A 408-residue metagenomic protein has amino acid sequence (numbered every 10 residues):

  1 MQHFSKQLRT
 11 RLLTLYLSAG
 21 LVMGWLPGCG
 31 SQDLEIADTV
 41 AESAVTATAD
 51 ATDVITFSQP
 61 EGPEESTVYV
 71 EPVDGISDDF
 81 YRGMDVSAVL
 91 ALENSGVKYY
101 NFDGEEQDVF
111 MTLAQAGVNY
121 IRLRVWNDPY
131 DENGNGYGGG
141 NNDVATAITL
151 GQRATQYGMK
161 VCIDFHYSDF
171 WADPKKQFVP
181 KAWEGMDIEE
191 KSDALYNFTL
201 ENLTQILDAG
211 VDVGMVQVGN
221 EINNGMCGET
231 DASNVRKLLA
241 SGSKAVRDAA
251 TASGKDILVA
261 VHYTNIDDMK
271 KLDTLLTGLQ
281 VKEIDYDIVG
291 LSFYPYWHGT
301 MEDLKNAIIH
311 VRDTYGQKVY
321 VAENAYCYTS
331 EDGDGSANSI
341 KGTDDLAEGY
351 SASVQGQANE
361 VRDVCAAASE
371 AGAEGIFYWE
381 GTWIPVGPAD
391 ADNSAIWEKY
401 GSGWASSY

Functional and structural regions predicted by a protein language model:
T14-W25: Bacterial N-terminal signal peptides
G24-Q59: Bacterial Sec-dependent N-terminal signal peptides
I55-T149, R153-T155, S168-A194, G290 (+1 more regions): N-terminal substrate-binding region of glycoside hydrolase catalytic domains
V68-P72, N306, H310, T329-G342 (+4 more regions): Aromatic-rich peripheral "rim/lid" segments of glycoside hydrolase catalytic domains that contact and position glycan
F80-V86, I121-L123, V161-F165, G214-V218 (+4 more regions): Hydrophobic faces of well-ordered beta-strands that scaffold small-molecule active sites in alpha/beta enzyme cores
G96-A114, L195-Q205, M269-Q280, A358-V364: Short, acidic/polar
Q107-F110, T251-L258, D273-D345, R362-E374: Glycoside hydrolase catalytic-domain groove-lining segments
G136-Y137, N141-T146, A172-G278, I284-Y286 (+2 more regions): Active-site cleft segment of glycoside hydrolase catalytic domains centered on the general acid/base Glu
